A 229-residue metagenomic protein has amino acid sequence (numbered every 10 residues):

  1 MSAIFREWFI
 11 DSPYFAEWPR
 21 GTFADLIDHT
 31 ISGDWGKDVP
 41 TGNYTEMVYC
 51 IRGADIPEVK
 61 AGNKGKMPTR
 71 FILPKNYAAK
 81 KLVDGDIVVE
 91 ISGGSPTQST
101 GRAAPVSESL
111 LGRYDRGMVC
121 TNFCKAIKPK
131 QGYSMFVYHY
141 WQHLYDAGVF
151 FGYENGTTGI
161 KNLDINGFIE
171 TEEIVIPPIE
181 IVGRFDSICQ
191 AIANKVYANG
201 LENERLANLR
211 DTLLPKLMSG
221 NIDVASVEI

Functional and structural regions predicted by a protein language model:
M1-W35, V175, I179-A225: Non-catalytic DNA-recognition/assembly elements of restriction-modification systems
F23-T30, P40-N43, P57-K64, A78 (+1 more regions): Basic, amphipathic alpha-helical recognition segments used for DNA target recognition
A24-P40, A54-S95, S109: Sequence-specific dsDNA recognition surfaces
G53-D55, G167, E228: Short, small-residue-rich loop/turn micro-motifs
G94, H143-A147, P215, S219: Short, well-ordered loop/turn and helix-capping segments at boundaries between secondary-structure elements and domains
T100-R116, C120: Short, compositionally biased
